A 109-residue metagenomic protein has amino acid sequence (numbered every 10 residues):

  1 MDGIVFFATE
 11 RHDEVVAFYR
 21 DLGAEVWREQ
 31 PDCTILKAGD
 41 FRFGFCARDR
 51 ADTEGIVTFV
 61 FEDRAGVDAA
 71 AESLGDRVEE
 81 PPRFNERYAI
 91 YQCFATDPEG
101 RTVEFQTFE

Functional and structural regions predicted by a protein language model:
M1, D49-E54, E86-R87: Short glycine-enriched loop/turn motifs at secondary-structure junctions
M1-V16, I56-V57, E109: N-terminal beta-strand motif that seeds the catalytic metal site of vicinal oxygen chelate
F7, W27, R83-F84: Short beta-strand-to-loop elements that line the ligand-binding cleft of bilobed periplasmic-binding protein-like
R11, T58-T102: Vicinal oxygen chelate
V15-R20, G100: Conserved active-site tyrosine of GNAT-family acetyltransferases
R20-W27, G75-D76: Conserved acetyl-CoA-binding loop of GNAT-fold acetyltransferases
A24-G55, F61, T102-T107: Conserved short beta-strand elements that form part of the metal-binding/catalytic scaffold of enzyme active sites
